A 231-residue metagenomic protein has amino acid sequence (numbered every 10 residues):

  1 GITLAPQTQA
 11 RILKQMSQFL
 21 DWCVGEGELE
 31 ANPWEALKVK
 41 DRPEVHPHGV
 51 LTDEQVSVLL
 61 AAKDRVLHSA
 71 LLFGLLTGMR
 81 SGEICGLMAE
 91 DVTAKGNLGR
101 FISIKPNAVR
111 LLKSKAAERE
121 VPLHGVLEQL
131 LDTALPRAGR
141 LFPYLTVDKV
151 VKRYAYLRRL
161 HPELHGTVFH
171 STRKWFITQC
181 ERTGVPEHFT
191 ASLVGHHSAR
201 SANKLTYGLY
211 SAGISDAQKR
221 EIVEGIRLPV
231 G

Functional and structural regions predicted by a protein language model:
G1-P47, V58, L160: N-terminal core-binding DNA-recognition domain of tyrosine recombinases/integrases
T3, V45, L67, L98 (+3 more regions): Exposed loop/turn and edge beta-strand positions of beta-sandwich/beta-sheet ligand-binding modules
D21-P33, G74-G99, E187-S192: Short, charged phosphate-coordinating catalytic segments
G25, R65, L72, L76 (+3 more regions): C-terminal catalytic core of tyrosine-transesterase DNA break-rejoin enzymes
A36-D41, D53, G86-L130, R200-A202: Conserved tyrosine-mediated DNA breakage-rejoining catalytic core shared by Y-recombinases
P43, V50, E128, V147 (+1 more regions): Catalytic-site neighborhood detector that most strongly recognizes the C-terminal catalytic loop/helix of tyrosine
V50, V58-L72: Conserved catalytic core of the tyrosine transesterase superfamily
N107-A108, P122-L164, W175-F176, H188: Active-site/catalytic core of tyrosine-dependent DNA strand-transfer enzymes
